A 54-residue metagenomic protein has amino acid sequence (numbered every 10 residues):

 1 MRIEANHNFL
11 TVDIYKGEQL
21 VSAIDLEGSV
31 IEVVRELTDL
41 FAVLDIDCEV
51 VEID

Functional and structural regions predicted by a protein language model:
M1-V43, D47-E52: N-terminal acidic leader/helix
